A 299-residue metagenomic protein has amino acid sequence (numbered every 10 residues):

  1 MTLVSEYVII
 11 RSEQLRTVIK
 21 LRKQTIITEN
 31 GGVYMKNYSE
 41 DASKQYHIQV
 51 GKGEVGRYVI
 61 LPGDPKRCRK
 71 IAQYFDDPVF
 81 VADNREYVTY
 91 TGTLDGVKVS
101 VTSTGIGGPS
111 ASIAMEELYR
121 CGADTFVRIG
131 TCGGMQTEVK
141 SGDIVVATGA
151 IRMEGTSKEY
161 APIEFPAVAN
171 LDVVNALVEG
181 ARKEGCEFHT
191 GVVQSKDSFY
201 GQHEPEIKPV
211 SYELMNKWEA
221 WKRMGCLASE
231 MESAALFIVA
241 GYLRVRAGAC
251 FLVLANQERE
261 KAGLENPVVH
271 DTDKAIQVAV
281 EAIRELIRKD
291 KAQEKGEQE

Functional and structural regions predicted by a protein language model:
E6-I9, T17-G31: Short, positively charged and aromatic/hydrophobic N-terminal segments
Y34-A176, G180: Metabolite-binding pocket within alpha/beta catalytic cores that recognizes anionic/polar moieties
P78-D83, G185-V192, R288-E299: Flexible, glycine/charged-enriched surface loops at secondary-structure junctions
D124-T125, L227, R246: Short acidic/polar active-site loop segments enriched in Thr and Asp
L171-R223: Active-site rim beta-loop-alpha module in soluble metabolic enzymes
A176-E184, V239, V278-K289: Generic non-transmembrane alpha-helical segments
A234-V268: Zn-dependent metallopeptidase/amidohydrolase metal-coordination segment
Q257-E299: His/Asp/Glu-rich mid-to-C-terminal helical/loop segments that flank catalytic regions of hydrolases
